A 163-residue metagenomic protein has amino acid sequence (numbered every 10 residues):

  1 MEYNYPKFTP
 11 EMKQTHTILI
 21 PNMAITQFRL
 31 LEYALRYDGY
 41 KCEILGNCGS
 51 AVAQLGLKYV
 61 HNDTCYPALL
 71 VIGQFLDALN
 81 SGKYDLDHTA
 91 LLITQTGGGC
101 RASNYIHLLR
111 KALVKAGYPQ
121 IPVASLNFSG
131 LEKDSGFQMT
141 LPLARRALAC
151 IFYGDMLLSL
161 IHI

Functional and structural regions predicted by a protein language model:
M1-H162: An N-terminal assembly and electron-transfer interface module characteristic of large anaerobic redox and radical
